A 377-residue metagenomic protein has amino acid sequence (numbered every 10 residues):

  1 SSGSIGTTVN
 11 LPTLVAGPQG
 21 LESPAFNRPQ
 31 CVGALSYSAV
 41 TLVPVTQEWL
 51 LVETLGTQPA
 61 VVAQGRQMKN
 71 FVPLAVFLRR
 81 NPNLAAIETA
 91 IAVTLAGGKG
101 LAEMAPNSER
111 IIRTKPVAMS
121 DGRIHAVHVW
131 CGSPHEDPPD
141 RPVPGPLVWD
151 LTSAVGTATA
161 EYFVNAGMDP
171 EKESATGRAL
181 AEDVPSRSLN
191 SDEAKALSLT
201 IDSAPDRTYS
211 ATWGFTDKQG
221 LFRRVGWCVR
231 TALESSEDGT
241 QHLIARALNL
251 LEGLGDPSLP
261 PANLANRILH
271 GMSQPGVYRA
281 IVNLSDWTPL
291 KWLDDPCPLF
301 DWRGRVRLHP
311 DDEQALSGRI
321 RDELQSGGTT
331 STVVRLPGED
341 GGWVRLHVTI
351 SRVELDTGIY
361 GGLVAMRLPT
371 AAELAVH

Functional and structural regions predicted by a protein language model:
S1-L51, L55, P369-H377: Actinobacteria-biased recognition of intrinsically disordered, low-complexity terminal regions
N10, N27, N70, N81-N83 (+6 more regions): Detector for Asparagine
C31-L78, C131-R178, L254-R305: PAS-family sensory domain signal
P82-G255, L299-A375: Sensory/regulatory domains in signal-transduction proteins
